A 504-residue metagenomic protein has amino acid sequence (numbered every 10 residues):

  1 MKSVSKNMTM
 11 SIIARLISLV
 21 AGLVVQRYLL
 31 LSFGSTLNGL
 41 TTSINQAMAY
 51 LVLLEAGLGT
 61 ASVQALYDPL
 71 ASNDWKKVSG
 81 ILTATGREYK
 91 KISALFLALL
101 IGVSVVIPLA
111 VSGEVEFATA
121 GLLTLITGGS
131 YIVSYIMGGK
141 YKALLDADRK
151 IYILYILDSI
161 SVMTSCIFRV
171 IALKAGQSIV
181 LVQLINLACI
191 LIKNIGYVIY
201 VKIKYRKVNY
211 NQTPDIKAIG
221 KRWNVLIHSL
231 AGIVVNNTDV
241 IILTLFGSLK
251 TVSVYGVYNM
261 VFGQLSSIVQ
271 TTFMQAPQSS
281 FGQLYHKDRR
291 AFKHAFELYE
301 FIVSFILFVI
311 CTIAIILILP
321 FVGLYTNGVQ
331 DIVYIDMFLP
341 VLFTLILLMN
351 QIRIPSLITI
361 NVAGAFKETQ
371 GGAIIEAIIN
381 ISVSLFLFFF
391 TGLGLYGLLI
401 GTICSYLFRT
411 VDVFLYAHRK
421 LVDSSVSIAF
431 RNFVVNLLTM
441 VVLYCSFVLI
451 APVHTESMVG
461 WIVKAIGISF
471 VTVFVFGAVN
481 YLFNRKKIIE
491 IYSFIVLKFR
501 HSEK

Functional and structural regions predicted by a protein language model:
M1-G22, K76-R87, A118-A120, R149 (+6 more regions): N-terminal membrane topogenesis motif
M1-V4, I179-Q183, I195-N237, S279-Q283 (+3 more regions): Interhelical loop/hinge segments that connect adjacent transmembrane helices in multipass membrane
S3-D68, L97-S104, I126-S130, V162-C166 (+6 more regions): Signature of the first transmembrane helix
V4-S5, Y131-L157, V180, Y205 (+4 more regions): Membrane-interface junctions at transmembrane-helix termini in multi-pass inner-membrane proteins
R27, A56-S72, D146-A147, F262-E300 (+1 more regions): Helix-loop junctions and terminal segments of transmembrane helices in multi-pass membrane transport/translocation
L30-S32, L37, D148, Y152 (+5 more regions): Membrane-interface helix-loop junctions in multi-pass transport and translocation proteins
V106-T127, I315-L348, N361, G392 (+2 more regions): Interfacial segments at transmembrane-helix termini and the short loops linking adjacent helices
F447-K504: Membrane-proximal transmembrane or re-entrant/amphipathic helices at the cytosolic face
